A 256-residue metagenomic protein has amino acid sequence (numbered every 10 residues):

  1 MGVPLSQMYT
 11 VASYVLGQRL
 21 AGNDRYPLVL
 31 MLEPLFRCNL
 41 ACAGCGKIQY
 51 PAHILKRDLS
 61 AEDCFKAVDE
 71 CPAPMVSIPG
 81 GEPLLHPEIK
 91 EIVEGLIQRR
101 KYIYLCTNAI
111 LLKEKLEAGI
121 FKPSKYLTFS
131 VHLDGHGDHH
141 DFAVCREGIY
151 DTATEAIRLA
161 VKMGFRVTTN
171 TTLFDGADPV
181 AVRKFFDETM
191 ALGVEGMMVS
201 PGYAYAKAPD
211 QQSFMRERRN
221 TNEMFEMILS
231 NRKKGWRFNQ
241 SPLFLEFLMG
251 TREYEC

Functional and structural regions predicted by a protein language model:
M1, L59-S60, K122-P123, S130-D134 (+1 more regions): Radical SAM enzyme [4Fe-4S]-AdoMet core and its adjacent flexible, acidic and glycine-rich loops/tails across
G2-G119, P123-K125: Conserved alpha-helical substructure of the radical SAM core
F36, D134-G137: Alpha-helix N-cap/helix-start capping motif
A52, P83, I110, H136 (+2 more regions): Residue-level marker for beta-strand->alpha-helix junctions and adjacent short loops that shape enzyme
I54, T107, T128, D138-H139 (+1 more regions): Residue-level signal for pocket-adjacent positions within structured domains
K115, H139-F142: Short, charged, surface-exposed secondary-structure boundary motifs
